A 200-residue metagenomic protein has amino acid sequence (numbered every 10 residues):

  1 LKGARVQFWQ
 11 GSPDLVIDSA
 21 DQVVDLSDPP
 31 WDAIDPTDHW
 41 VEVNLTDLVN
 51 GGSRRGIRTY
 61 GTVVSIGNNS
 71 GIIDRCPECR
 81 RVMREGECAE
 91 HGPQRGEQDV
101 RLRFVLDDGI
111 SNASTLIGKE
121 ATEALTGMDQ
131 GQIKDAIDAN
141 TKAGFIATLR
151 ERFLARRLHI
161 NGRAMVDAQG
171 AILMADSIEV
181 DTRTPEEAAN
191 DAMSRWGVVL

Functional and structural regions predicted by a protein language model:
L1-L200: Single-stranded nucleic acid-binding proteins centered on OB/S1-type folds and their adjacent low-complexity
